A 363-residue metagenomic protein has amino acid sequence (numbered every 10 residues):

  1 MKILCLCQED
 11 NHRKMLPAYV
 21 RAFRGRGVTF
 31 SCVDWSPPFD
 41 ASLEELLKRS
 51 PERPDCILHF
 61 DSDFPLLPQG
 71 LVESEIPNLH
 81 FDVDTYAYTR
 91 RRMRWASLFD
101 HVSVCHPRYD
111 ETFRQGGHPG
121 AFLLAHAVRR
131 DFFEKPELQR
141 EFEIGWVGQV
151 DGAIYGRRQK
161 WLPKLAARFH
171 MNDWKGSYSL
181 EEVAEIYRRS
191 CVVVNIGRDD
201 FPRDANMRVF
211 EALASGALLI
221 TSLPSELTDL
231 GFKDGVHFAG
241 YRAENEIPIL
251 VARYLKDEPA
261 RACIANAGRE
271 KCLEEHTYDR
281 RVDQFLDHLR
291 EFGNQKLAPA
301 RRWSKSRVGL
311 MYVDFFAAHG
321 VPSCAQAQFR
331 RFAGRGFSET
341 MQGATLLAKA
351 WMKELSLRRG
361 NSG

Functional and structural regions predicted by a protein language model:
M1-L46, E52, H59-G70, V83-G231 (+1 more regions): Nucleotide-sugar donor-binding catalytic core of glycosyltransferases
V72-H80: Short beta-strand/loop segments at the ligand-binding rim of alpha/beta enzyme cores
D234-G235: Glycine-centered loop/turn motifs
F238-E244, R253-E258: Conserved acidic donor-binding segment of nucleotide-sugar-dependent glycosyltransferases
L250: Short amphipathic alpha-helices within nucleic acid-binding modules
K256-G363: C-terminal amphipathic helix plus adjacent low-complexity, charged tail appended to glycosyltransferase catalytic
